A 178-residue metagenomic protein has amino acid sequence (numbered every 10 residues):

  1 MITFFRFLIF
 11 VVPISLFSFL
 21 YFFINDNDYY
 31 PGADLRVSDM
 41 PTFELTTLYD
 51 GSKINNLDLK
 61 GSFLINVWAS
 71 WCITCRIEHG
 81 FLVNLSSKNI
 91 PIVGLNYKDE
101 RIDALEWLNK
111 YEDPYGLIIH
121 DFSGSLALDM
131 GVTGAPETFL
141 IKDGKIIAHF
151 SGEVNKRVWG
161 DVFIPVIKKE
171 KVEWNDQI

Functional and structural regions predicted by a protein language model:
M1-E44: N-terminal targeting signals for export/organelle localization
D39, S62, T133-A135: Short, small/polar residue-rich loop motifs at catalytic or cofactor-binding pockets
T46, L117-D121: Short acidic-hydrophobic, aromatic-tinged amphipathic segments that line or gate anion-handling sites
K53-R76: Short active-site neighborhood of thiol/selenol oxidoreductases, capturing the structured segment around
L64-I65, I92, T138: Hydrophobic beta-strand anchors of alpha/beta hydrolase catalytic cores
R76-E112, F122-D129: Structural microenvironment flanking redox-active thiols in thiol-disulfide oxidoreductases
K110-P114, F122-I167: Thiol/disulfide oxidoreductase modules built on the thioredoxin-like
P165-I178: Short, low-complexity, Pro/Ser/Thr/Gly-rich segments in the mature regions of secreted, periplasmic
